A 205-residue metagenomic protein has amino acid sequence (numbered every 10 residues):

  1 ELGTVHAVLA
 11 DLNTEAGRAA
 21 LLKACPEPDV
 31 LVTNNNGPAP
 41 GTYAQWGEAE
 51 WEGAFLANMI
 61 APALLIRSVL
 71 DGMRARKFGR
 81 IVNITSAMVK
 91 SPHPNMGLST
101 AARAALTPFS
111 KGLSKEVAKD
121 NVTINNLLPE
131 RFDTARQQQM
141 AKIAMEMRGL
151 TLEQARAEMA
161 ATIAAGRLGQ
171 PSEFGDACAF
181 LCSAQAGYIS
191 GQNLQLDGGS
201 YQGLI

Functional and structural regions predicted by a protein language model:
N34-P40, G199: Conserved NAD(P)H cofactor-binding loop of Rossmann-fold oxidoreductase domains
T42-A44, E50-F55, M159-A160: Substrate-binding pocket helix/loop in short-chain dehydrogenase/reductase
I66-R67, K111: A short, exposed helix-loop element centered on a Lys and neighboring polar residues
D71, K115-E116, G187: Alpha-helical segment proximal to the catalytic Tyr-Lys
R80-A105, S110-K119, E130-F132: Catalytic loop of short-chain dehydrogenase/reductase
S91, A179, S190-I205: Short C-terminal tail/terminal secondary-structure segment of NAD(P)H-dependent dehydrogenase/reductase domains
A118, T123, I189-G191: Short, small/polar-rich loop/turn modules that mediate ligand/substrate recognition or access, typified
